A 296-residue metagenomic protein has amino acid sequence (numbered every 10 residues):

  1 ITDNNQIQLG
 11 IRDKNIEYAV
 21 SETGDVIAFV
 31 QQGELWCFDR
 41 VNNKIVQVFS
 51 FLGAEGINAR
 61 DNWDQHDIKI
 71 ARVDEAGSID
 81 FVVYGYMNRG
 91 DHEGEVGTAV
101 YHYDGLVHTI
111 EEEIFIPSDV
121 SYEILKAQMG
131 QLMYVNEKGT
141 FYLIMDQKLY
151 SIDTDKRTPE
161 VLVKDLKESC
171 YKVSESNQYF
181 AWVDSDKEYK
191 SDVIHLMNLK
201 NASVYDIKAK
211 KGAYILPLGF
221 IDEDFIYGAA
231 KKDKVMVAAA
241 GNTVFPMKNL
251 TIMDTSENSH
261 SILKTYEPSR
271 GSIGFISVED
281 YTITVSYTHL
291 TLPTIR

Functional and structural regions predicted by a protein language model:
I1, Y84-E95, K231-F245: Short, conserved, GDST-rich strand-edge loop motifs in beta-rich repeat architectures
T2-Q8, F49-N62, E112-I124, Y266-S272: Surface-exposed loop and turn segments in beta-propeller and other repeat-based domains that flank or scaffold
D13-Y18, N58-A71, V120-M133, K167-V173 (+2 more regions): Repeated scaffold domains used in trafficking and secretory/extracellular systems, primarily beta-propellers
V30, D91-V96, L143-I144, K187-S191 (+1 more regions): Short, solvent-exposed loop/turn segments at conserved positions within beta-propeller repeat blades
V46-L52, I110-I116, V161-K164, Y205-A209 (+1 more regions): Beta-propeller fold detector
E95-L106, H195-L199, F245-S256: Beta-propeller blade signature
T288-T294: Conserved small/polar residues in nucleotide/adenosyl-binding loops
